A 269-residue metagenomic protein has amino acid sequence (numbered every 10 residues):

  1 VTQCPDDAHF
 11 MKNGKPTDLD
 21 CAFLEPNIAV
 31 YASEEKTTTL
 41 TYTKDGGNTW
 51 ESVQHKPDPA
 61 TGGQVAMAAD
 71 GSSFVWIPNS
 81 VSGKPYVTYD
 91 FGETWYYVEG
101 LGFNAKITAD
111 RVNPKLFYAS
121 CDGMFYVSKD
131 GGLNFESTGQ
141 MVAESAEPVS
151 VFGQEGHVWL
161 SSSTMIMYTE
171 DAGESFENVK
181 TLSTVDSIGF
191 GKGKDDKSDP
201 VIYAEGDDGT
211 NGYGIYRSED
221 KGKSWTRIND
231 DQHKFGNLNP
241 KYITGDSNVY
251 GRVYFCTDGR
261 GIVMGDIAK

Functional and structural regions predicted by a protein language model:
V1, T43-K44, A68, T88-Y89 (+6 more regions): Conserved Ser/Thr-centered positions that define the repeating blades of beta-propeller domains
D6-M11, Q54-D58, V98-G102, G139-A143 (+2 more regions): Surface loop/turn motifs at the tips and blade-to-blade linkers of beta-strand repeat domains
T17-E25, Q64-D70, K106-V112, E147-Q154 (+2 more regions): Structural signature of eukaryotic scaffold interfaces centered on beta-propeller domains
E25-V30, G71-W76, N113-Y118, Q154-W159 (+2 more regions): Entry beta-strands of beta-propeller and related beta-repeat scaffolds
E34-T38, S80-G83, M124-F125, M165-I166 (+2 more regions): Short glycine/acidic-enriched loop and turn motifs that connect beta-strands
V142-S145, K180-G189, S224-S247: Conserved blade-ending motifs and adjacent loop-strand segments that build the rim/top face of beta-propeller domains
G153-H157, S161-M167, E177-K221: Loop/turn-rich, solvent-exposed surfaces of beta-rich toroidal or solenoidal domains
G236-K269: Blade-level signature of beta-propeller repeat domains, shared across WD40, Kelch, NHL, RCC1 and BNR/Asp-box propellers
